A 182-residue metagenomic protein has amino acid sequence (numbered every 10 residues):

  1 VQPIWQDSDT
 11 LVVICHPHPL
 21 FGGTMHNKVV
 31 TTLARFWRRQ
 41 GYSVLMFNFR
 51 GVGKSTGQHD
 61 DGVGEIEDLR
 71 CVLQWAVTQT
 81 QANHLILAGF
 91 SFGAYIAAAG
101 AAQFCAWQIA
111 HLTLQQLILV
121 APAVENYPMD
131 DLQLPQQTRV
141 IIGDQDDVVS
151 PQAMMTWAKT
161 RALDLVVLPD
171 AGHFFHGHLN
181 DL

Functional and structural regions predicted by a protein language model:
W5-M46: Short, surface-exposed "cap/lid" segments of acyl-processing enzymes
V29, H59-Q79: Alpha/beta-hydrolase active-site loop
G57, A171-D181: Catalytic histidine-centered segment of alpha/beta-hydrolase-like enzymes
A88-A97: Gly/Ala-rich beta-loop-alpha elbow adjacent to hydrolase catalytic centers
L134-I142, D146: Short beta-strand/loop motif that positions the catalytic acidic residue of the alpha/beta-hydrolase fold
Q136, V149-A158, D170, N180: Short alpha-helix in the alpha/beta-hydrolase fold that links the catalytic acid
D144-V149, H173-F174: Acidic catalytic loop of the alpha/beta-hydrolase fold
